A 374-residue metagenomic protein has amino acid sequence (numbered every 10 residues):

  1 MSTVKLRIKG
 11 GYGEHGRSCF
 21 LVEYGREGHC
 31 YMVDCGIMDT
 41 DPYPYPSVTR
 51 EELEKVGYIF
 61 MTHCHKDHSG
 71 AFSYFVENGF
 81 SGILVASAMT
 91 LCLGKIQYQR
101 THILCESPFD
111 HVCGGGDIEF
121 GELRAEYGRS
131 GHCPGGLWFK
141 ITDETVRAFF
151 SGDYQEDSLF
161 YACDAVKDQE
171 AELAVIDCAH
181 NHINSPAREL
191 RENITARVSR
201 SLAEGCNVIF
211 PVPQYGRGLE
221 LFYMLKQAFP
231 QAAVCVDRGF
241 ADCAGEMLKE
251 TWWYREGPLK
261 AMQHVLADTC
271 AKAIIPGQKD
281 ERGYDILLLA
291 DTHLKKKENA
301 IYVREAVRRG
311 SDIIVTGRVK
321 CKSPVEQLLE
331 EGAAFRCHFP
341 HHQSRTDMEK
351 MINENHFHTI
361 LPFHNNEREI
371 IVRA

Functional and structural regions predicted by a protein language model:
Y12-R17, L21-M61, H65-G82, A86-T90 (+2 more regions): Pre-active-site segment of Zn-dependent metallo-hydrolases
H15-G16, K66-S69, L93, P134-G136 (+7 more regions): Active-site environment of divalent metal-dependent phosphoester hydrolases
Y24, D117-E170: Catalytic core of the metallo-beta-lactamase
M32-G36, V56-D67, F72, L84-A88 (+9 more regions): Active-site neighborhood of phospho(di)ester-bond hydrolases with catalytic His/Asp-centered motifs
T90-G136, D143-E144, W252-G283: Metallo-beta-lactamase
I176-E192, L328-H342: Glycine-rich phosphate-binding "P-loop"
I194-T316, N353-H356, F363: Hard-cation-handling environments
R336-N355, I360-A374: Internal alpha/beta domain cores that form substrate/cofactor-binding pockets in large enzymes and binding proteins
